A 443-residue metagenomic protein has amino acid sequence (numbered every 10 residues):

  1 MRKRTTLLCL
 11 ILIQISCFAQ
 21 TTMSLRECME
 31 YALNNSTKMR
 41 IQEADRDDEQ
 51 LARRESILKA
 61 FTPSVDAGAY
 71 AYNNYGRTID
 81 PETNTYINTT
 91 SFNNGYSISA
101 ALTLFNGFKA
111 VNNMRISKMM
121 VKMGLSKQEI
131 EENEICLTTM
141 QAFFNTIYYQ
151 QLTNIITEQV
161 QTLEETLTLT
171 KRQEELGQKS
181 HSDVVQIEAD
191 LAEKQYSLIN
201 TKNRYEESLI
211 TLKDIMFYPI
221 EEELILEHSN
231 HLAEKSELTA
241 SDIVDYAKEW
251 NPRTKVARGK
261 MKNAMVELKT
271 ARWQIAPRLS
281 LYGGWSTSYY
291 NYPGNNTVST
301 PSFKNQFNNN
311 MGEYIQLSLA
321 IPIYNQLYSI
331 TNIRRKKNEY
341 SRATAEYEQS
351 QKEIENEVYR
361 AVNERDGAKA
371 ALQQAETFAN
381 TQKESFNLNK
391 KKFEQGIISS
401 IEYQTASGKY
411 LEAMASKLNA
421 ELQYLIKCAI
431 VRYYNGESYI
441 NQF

Functional and structural regions predicted by a protein language model:
R4-Q14: Sec-dependent N-terminal signal peptides
A19-S64, G68, G76, I220-M265 (+3 more regions): Bacterial Sec-pathway N-terminal export signals of envelope proteins
Q20-Q141, L279, G283, L327-I330 (+1 more regions): Short flexible linkers and secondary-structure junctions
R40-A44, L58, T90, L104-E132 (+8 more regions): Sec/SRP-type N-terminal targeting helices
G68-L102, H228-E237, K269, Y282-I321 (+1 more regions): Small/polar, glycine/serine/threonine/aspartate-rich low-complexity segments that form flexible
E134-E249, E364, A368, Y410: Periplasmic alpha-helical coiled-coil/stalk elements that build and connect Gram-negative outer-membrane
E174-Q178, F393-I397, Y434: A short glycine-centered flexible hinge/capping loop motif at secondary-structure junctions
S416-F443: Acidic, low-complexity, intrinsically disordered peripheral segments
